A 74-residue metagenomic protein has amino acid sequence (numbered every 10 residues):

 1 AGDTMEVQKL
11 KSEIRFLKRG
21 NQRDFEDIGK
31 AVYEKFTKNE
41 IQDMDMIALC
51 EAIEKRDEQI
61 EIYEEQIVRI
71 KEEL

Functional and structural regions predicted by a protein language model:
A1-Q8, S12: Amphipathic alpha-helical membrane/lipid-surface binding segments
D3-T4, D43-D45: Serine/threonine-rich low-complexity intrinsically disordered regions
K11, K18, Q22-F25, G29-V32 (+3 more regions): Alpha-helical coiled-coil heptad-repeat register
L74: Cys/His-clustered metal-coordination modules, chiefly Zn-binding fingers
